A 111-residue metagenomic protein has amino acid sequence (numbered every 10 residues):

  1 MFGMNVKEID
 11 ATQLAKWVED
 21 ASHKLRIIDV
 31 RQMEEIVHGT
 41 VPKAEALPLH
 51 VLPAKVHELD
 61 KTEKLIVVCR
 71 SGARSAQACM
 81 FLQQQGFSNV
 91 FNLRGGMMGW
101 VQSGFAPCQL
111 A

Functional and structural regions predicted by a protein language model:
M1-R26, Q32-K64, A73-A111: Rhodanese-like catalytic fold shared by cysteine-dependent sulfurtransferases and DSP/PTP-type phosphatases
V68: Short, surface-exposed ligand- or partner-binding patches at beta-edge/loop junctions that are enriched in aromatics
